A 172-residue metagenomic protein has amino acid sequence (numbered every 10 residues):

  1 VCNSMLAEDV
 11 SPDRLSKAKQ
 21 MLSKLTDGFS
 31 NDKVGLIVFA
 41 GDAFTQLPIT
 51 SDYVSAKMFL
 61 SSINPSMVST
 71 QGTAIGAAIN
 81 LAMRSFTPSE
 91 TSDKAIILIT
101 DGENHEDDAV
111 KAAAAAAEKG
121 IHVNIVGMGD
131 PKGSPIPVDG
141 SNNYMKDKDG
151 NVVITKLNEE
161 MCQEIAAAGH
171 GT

Functional and structural regions predicted by a protein language model:
V1, D101-G102: Active-site metal-binding loops of divalent metal-dependent hydrolases
V1-K94: Membrane-embedded segments
V38-A40, T100, G127: A mature extracytoplasmic/lumenal domain signature
M67-T73, K94-A95, G102-A168: VWA/integrin I-like adhesion module and closely mimicked acidic/polar interface patches used
T172: Short acidic-hydrophobic, aromatic-tinged amphipathic segments that line or gate anion-handling sites
